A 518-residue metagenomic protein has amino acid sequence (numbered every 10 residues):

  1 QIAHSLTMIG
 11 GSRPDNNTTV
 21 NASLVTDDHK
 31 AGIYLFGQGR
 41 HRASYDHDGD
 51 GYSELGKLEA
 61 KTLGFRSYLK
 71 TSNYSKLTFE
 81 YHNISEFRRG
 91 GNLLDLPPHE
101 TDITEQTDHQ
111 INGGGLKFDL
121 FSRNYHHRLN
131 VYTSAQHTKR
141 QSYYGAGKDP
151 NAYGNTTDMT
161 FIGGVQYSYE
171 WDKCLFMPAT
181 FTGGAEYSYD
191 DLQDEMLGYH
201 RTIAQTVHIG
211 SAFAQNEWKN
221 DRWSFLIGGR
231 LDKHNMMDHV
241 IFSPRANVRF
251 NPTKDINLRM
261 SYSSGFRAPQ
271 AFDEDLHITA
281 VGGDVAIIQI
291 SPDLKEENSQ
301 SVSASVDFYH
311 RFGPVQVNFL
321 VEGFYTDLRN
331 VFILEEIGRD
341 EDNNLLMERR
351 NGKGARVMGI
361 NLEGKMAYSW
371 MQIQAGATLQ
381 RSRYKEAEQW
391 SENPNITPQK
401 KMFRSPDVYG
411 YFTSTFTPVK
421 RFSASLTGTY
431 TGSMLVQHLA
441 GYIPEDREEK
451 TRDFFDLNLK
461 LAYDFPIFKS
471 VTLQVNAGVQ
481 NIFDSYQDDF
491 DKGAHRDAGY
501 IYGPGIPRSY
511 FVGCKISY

Functional and structural regions predicted by a protein language model:
Q1-G49, G56-L63, Y74, S470: Outer-membrane beta-barrel translocator/receptor signature
L6-G10, L35-H41, F79-N83, V131-H137 (+10 more regions): Transmembrane beta-barrel strands of outer-membrane/channel proteins
D28-H47, N130-G145, T180-S188, E195 (+2 more regions): Surface-exposed extracellular loop regions of Gram-negative outer-membrane beta-barrel proteins
H29, L35, R128-Y144, R259 (+4 more regions): Membrane-embedded beta-barrel scaffold of Gram-negative outer-membrane proteins
R42-T62, K70, Y74-L129, A135-D158 (+1 more regions): Flexible loop and strand-edge segments within Gram-negative outer membrane beta-barrel domains
S72, F176-T180, E186, H200-D327 (+1 more regions): Structural signature of Gram-negative outer-membrane beta-barrels, strongest in the C-terminal barrel of TonB-dependent
K219-S224, N318-D327, E348-L439, K515: Gram-negative outer-membrane beta-barrel transporters
R329-N330, Y430-L439, Y463-Y518: C-terminal beta-signal and adjacent terminal beta-strands/loops of Gram-negative outer-membrane beta-barrel proteins
